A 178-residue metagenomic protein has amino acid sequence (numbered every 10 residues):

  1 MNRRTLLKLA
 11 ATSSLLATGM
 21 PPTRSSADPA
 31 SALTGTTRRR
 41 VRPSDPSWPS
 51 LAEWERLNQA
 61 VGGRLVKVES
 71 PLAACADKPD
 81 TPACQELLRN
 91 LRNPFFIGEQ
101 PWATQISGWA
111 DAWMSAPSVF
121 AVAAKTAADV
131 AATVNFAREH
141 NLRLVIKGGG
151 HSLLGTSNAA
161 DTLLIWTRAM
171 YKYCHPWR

Functional and structural regions predicted by a protein language model:
M1, M20-N58: C-terminal segment of N-terminal export signals and the immediately downstream linker at the start of the mature
M1-S14: N-terminal secretory signal peptides and thylakoid transit peptides that target proteins across membranes
A11, S118-V119, A128: Conserved internal helical-beta-strand scaffold that buttresses enzyme catalytic cores
L15-G19: Hydrophobic h-region of N-terminal signal peptides that target proteins for export in Gram-negative bacteria
W48, P71-L72, D77-P82, F96 (+1 more regions): Glycine-rich N-terminal segment of FAD-binding domains in flavoprotein oxidoreductases, spanning the beta-loop-helix
A60-A110: Conserved oxyanion/phosphate-binding beta-strand-loop segments in alpha/beta enzyme cores
T104-W113, A160-R178: Glycine-/small-residue-rich beta-strand-loop submotif within the FAD-binding core of flavoenzymes
A112-A123: Short, basic, glycine/proline-bearing loop/turn elements
